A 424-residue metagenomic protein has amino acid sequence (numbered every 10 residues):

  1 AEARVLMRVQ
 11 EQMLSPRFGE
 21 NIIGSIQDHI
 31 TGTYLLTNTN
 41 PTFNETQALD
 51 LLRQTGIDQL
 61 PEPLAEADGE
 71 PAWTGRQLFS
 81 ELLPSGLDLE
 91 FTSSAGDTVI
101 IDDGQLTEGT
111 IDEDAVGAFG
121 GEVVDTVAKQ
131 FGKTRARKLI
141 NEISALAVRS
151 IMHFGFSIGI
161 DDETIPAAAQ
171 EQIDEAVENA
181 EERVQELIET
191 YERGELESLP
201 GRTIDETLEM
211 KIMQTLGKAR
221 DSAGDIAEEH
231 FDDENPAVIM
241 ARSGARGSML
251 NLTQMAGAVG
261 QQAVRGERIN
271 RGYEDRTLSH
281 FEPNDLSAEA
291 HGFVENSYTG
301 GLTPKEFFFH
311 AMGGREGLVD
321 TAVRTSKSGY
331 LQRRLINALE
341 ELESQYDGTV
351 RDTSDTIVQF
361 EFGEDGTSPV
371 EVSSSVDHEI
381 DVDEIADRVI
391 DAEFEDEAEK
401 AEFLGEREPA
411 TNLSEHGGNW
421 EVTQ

Functional and structural regions predicted by a protein language model:
A1-L196, N251-Q254, A258-E267, Y273-P283 (+4 more regions): Feature marking long nucleic-acid-engaging regions of large polymerase/nuclease enzymes
E171-K211, A392-Q424: N-terminal leader/propeptide and maturation segments of large enzyme subunits in energy/redox metabolism and hydrolases
L199-V259: Gly/Pro-rich turn-and-neighbor structural signature
